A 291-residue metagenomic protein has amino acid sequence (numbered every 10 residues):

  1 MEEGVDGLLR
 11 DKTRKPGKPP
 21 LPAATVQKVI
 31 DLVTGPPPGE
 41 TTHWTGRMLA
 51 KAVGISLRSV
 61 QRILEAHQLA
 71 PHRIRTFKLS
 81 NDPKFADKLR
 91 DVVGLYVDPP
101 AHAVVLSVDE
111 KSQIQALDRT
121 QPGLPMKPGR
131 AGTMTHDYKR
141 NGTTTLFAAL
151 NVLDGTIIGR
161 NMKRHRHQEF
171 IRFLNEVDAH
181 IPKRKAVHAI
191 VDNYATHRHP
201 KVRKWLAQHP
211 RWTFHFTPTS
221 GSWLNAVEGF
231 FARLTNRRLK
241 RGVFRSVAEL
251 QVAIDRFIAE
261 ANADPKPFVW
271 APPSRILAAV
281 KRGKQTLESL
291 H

Functional and structural regions predicted by a protein language model:
M1-E2, G54, E65-L69, A259: Residue-level detection of the helix-turn-helix DNA-binding "recognition helix"
D6-S59, P99-P100: A short, amphipathic alpha-helix used for macromolecular contacts
L8-P20, L64-P99, D118-P128: Basic, flexible linker segments flanking DNA-binding modules in nucleic acid-interacting mobile-element proteins
K51, L89-N175, V280-L287: Extended, low-complexity cationic-aromatic segments
D118, E249-H291: C-terminal domain-tail junction helix/linker
G132-Y138, H209-A226, G242-F244: RNase H-like polynucleotidyl transferase catalytic core
I157-I158, V227-E249, E260-N262: Active-site proximal helix-loop segment of RNase H-like, two-metal nucleases, encompassing DDE(D)
K185-H197: Acidic/histidine-rich, metal-coordinating catalytic segments
